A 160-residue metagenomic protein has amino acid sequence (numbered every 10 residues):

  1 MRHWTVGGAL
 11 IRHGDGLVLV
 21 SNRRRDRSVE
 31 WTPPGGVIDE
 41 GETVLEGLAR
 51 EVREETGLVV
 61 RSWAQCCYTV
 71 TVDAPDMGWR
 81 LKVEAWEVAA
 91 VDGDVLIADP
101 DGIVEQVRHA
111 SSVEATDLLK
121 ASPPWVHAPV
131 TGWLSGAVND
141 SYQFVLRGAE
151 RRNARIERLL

Functional and structural regions predicted by a protein language model:
M1-V18, V37-E40, Y68: Conserved N-terminal beta-strand and adjoining loop/helix that marks the start of the Nudix/MutT-like hydrolase domain
T5-G7, D15, L81-E84, E105: Change "...and in nucleic-acid phosphodiester-cleaving endonucleases..." to "...and in nucleic-acid processing enzymes
R12-L17, R25-R27, D39-E40, V72-D73 (+1 more regions): Short, charged/polar surface micro-motifs in flexible loops or helix N-caps
G16-E54: Conserved Nudix-box catalytic region and its N-terminal flanking loop in Nudix hydrolases and closely related
S28-W31, D101-L160: Nudix hydrolase/Nudix homology domain
V59-Y68: A short coil-to-beta-strand element that immediately follows conserved catalytic motifs
T71-L96, R108-E114, P129-G132, A137 (+1 more regions): Active-site-adjacent beta-strand/loop module that shapes the phosphate/pyrophosphate-binding cleft
